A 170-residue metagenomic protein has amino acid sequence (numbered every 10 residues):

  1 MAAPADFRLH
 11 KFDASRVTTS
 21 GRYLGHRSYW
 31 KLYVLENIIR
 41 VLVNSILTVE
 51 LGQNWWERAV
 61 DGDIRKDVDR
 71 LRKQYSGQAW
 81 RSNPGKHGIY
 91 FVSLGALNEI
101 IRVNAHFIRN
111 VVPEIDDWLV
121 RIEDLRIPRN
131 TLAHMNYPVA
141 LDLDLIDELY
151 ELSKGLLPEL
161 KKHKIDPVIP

Functional and structural regions predicted by a protein language model:
M1-P170: Amphipathic alpha-helical interface elements
